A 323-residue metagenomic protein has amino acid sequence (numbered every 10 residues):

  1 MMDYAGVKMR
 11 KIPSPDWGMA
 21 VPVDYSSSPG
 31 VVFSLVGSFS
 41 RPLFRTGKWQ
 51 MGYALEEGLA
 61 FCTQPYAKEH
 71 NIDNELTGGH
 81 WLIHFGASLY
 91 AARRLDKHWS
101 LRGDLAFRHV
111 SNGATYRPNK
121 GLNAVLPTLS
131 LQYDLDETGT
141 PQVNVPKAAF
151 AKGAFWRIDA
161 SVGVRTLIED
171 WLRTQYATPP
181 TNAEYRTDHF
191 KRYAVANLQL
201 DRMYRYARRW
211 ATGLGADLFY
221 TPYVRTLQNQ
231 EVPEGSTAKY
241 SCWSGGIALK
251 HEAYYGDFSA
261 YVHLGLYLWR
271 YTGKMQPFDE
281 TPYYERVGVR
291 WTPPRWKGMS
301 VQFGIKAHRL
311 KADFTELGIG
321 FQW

Functional and structural regions predicted by a protein language model:
M2-G6, V21-V23, E57-P65, F107-G113 (+8 more regions): Transmembrane beta-strands of outer-membrane beta-barrel pores
M9-S14, Q64-I72, G113-K120, V143-V145 (+4 more regions): Outer-membrane beta-barrel translocator domains and adjoining extracellular loop/strand segments of Gram-negative
P13-P15, S27-L35, W49-M51, G79-F85 (+7 more regions): Residues that define the transmembrane beta-barrel architecture of outer-membrane proteins
P15-M19, M51-L55, L101-L105, P127 (+7 more regions): Transmembrane beta-strands of outer-membrane beta-barrel proteins
P22-S27, N71-T77, N112-N119, T178-D188 (+3 more regions): Extracellular loop and loop/strand-boundary signature of outer-membrane beta-barrel proteins
L35-R41, L55-L59, A87-R93, L105 (+7 more regions): Residues on the lipid-exposed face of transmembrane beta-strands in outer-membrane beta-barrel proteins
G47-M51, R93-L101, E137-T140, R208-T212 (+2 more regions): Repeated loop/turn-to-beta-strand initiation elements of outer-membrane beta-barrel proteins
N123-Q142, A312-W323: Outer-membrane beta-barrel "beta-signal"
